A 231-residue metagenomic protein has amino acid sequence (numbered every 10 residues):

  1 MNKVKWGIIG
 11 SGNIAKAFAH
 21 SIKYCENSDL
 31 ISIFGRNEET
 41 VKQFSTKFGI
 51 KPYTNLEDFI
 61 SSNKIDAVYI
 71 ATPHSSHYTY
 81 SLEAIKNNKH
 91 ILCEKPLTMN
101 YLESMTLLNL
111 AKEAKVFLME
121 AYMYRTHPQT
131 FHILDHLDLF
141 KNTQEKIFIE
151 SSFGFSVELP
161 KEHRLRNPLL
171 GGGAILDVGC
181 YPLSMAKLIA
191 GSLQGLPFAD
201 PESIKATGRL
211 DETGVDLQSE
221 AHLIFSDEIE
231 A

Functional and structural regions predicted by a protein language model:
M1-F48: N-terminal Rossmann-like dinucleotide-binding module
N13, A67-S76, Y80-E83, K161-L165 (+4 more regions): Structured catalytic cores of enzymes that bind and process phosphorylated ligands/cofactors
S32, D66-A67, F148: Short, Asp-centered acidic motifs that coordinate Mg2+ and/or phosphate in catalytic or ligand-binding sites
F48-L110: Beta-loop-alpha module in the N-terminal Rossmann-like domain of NAD(P)-dependent dehydrogenases, especially those
M105-Y124, Q144-I149: Rossmann-fold dehydrogenase core element
Y124-D200: Predominantly a Rossmann-like dinucleotide-binding segment in NAD(P)-dependent oxidoreductases
S184-A231: Contiguous beta-strand/loop segments that form the cofactor/metal-binding neighborhood of enzyme cores
